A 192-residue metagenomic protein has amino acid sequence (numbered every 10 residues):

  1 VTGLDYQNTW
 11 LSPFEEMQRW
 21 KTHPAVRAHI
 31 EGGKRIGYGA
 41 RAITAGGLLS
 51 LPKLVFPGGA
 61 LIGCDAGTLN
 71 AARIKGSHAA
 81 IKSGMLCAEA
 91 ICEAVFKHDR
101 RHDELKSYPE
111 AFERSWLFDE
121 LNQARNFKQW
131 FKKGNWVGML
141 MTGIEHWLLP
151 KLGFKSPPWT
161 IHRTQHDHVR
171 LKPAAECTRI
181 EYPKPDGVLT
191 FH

Functional and structural regions predicted by a protein language model:
V1-G39, K97, L105-P109: Conserved FAD/dinucleotide-binding core of flavoprotein oxidoreductases
Q7-N8, G46, S50-K53, A71-A79 (+1 more regions): Alpha-helix capping and helix-loop boundary segments enriched in small/acidic/polar residues
P13-F14, S77-G84, L105: Amphipathic alpha-helical segments in well-structured domains
M17-Q18, G63, I81-C92: Predominant activation on well-ordered alpha-helical scaffold segments within soluble catalytic domains
K34-G39, P57-G58, T178, G187-H192: Structural beta-strand/beta-sheet cores of well-ordered domains, especially the beta-sheet scaffolds that support
R35, G67-R73, M85, E89-V137: Active-site-proximal substrate-binding core of FAD-dependent oxidoreductases
A40-A71: FAD-binding beta-loop-beta segment adjacent to the flavin cofactor pocket
L117-H192: Ferredoxin-type iron-sulfur electron-transfer modules and their immediate structural context
